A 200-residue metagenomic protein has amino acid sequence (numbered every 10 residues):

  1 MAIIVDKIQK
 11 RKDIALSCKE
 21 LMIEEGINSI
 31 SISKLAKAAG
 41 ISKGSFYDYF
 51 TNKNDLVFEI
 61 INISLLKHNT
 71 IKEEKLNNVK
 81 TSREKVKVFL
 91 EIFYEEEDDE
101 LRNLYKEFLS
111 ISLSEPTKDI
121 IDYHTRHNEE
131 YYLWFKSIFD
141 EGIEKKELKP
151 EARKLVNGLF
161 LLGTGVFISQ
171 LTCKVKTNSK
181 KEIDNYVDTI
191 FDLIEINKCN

Functional and structural regions predicted by a protein language model:
M1-Q9, N200: N-terminal intrinsically disordered/low-complexity leader segments
Q9-L21, L35, I60-S64, H68 (+1 more regions): Generic hydrophobic, amphipathic alpha-helix propensity
D13, L21-D55, E59: Helix-turn-helix
E59, E73-R102, L155-L159, D184 (+1 more regions): Hydrophobic alpha-helical connector segments
V88, I92, L133, S137-E144 (+2 more regions): C-terminal peripheral helix-coil segments that are non-catalytic and often amphipathic
E97-D119, I168: Amphipathic alpha-helical segments used for helix-helix packing
D122-N128, I143-F160: All-alpha amphipathic helical-bundle segments outside canonical DNA-binding/catalytic cores that form hydrophobic
